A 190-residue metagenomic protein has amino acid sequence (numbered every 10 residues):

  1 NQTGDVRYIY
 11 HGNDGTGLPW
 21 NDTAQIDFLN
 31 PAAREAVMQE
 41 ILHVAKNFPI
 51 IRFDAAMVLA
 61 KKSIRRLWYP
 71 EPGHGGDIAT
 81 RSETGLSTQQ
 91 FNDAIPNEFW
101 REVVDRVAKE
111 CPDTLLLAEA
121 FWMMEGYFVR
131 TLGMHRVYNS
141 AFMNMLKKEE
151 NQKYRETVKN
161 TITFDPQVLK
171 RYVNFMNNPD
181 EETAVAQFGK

Functional and structural regions predicted by a protein language model:
N1-K190: Active-site and adjacent substrate-binding regions of carbohydrate-active enzymes
